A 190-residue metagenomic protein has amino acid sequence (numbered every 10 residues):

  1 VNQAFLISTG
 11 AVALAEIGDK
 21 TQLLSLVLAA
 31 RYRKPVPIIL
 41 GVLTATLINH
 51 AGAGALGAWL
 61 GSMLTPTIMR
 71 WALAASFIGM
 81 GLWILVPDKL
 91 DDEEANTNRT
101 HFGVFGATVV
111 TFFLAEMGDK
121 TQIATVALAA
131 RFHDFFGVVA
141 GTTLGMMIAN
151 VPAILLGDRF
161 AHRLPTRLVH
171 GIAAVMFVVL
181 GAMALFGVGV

Functional and structural regions predicted by a protein language model:
N2-T65, A124-L144: Juxtamembrane transmembrane-helix termini in multi-pass membrane transport proteins
Q3, R33-T97, G103, P152-R163 (+2 more regions): Membrane helix-loop-helix hairpins that form the core translocation module of multi-pass transporters
S8-G10, G106-V110, L155: Short hydrophobic "helix-edge" motifs at membrane interfaces and signal-peptide entry regions
A13, I17, L47-I48, L82 (+3 more regions): Hydrophobic/aromatic residues within the transmembrane alpha-helices of Major Facilitator Superfamily
V86-D92, K120-A124, F136-V139: Short, structured loop/turn "capping" segments at alpha-beta junctions
E94-Q122, L128: Selected transmembrane alpha-helices and immediately adjacent juxtamembrane segments of polytopic inner-membrane
L144-A153: Hydrophobic alpha-helical transmembrane segments of multi-pass membrane transport proteins, especially secondary
A182-V190: Juxtamembrane boundary at the C-terminal end of a transmembrane helix
